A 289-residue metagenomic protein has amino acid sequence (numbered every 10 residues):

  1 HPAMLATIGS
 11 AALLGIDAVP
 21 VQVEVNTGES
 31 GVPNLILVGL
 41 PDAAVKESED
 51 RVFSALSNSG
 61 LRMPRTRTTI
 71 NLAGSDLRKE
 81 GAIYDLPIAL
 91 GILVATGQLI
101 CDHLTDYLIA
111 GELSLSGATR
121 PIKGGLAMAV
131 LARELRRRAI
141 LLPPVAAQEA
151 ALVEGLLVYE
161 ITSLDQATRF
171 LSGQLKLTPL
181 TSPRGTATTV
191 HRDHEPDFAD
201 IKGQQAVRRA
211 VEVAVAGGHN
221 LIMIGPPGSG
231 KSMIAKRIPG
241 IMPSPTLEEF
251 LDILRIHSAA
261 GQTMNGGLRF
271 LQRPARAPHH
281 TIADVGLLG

Functional and structural regions predicted by a protein language model:
H1-K236: Peripheral, non-AAA+ core regions of ATP-driven protein-machinery
L93, T168, P239, L251-R255 (+1 more regions): Conserved protein kinase catalytic domain
G155-T162, I238-P245, R276-I282: Short, exposed beta-strand "edge-strand" segments with a Pro/Gly-rich flavor and a Y/T-containing core
P196-R209, G218-N220, E249, R255-G289: Switch/coupling sub-region of P-loop NTPases
I222-M264: Walker A/P-loop
